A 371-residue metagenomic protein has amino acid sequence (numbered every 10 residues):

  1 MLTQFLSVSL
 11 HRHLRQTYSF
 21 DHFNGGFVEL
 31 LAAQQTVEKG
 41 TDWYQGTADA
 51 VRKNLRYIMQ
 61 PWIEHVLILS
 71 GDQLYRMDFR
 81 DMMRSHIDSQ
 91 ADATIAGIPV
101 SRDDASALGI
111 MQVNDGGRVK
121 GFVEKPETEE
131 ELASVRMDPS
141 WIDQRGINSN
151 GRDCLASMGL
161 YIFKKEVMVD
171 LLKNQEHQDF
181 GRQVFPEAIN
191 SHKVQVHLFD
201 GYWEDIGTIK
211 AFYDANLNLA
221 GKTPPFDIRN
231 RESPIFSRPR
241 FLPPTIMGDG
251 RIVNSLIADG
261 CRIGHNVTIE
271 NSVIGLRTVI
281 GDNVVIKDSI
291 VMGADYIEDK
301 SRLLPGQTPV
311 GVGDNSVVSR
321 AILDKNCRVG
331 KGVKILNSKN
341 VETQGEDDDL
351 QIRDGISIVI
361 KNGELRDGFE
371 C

Functional and structural regions predicted by a protein language model:
M1-A220, Q307-T308, T343-I356, I360-N362 (+1 more regions): Unchanged
S140-G151, E166-C371: Left-handed beta-helix
